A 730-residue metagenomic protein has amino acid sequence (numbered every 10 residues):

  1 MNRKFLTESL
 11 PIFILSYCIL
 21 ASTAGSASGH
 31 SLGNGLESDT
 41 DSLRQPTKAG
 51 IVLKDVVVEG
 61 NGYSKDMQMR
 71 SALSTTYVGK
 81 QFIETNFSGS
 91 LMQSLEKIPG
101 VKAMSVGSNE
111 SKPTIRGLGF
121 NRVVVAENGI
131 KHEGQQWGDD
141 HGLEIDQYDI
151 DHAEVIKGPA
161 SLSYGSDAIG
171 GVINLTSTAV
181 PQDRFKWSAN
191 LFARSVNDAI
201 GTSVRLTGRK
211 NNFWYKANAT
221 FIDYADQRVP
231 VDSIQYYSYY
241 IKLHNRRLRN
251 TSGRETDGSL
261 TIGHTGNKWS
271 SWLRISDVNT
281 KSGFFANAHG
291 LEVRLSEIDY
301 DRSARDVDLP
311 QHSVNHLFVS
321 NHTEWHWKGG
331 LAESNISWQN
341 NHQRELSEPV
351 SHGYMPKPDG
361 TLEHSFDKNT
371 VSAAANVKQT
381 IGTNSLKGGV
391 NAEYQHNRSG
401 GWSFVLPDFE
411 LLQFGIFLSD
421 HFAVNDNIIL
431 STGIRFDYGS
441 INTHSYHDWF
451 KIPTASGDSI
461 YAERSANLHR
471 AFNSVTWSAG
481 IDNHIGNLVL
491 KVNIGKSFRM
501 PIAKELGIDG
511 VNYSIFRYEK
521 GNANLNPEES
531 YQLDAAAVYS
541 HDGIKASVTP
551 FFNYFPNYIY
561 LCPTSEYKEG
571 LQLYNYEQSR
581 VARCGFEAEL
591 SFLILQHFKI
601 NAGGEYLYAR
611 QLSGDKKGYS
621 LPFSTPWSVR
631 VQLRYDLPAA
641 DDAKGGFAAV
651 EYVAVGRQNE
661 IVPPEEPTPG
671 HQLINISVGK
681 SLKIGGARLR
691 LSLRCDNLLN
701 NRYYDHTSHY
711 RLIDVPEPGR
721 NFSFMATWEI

Functional and structural regions predicted by a protein language model:
K54-E84: N-terminal periplasmic "start-of-domain" segments of outer-membrane beta-barrel proteins
I130-K157: Short acidic/polar hinge/loop motifs at secondary-structure boundaries that mediate gating or recognition
N197-D223, Y236-F285, N315-L317, W325-W327 (+4 more regions): Transmembrane beta-barrel wall of Gram-negative outer-membrane proteins
Y224-A225, P230, Y554-N557, I600 (+2 more regions): C-terminal beta-signal and adjacent terminal beta-strands/loops of Gram-negative outer-membrane beta-barrel proteins
R249-E255, K268-K328, A332, N340-K368 (+3 more regions): Flexible loop and strand-edge segments within Gram-negative outer membrane beta-barrel domains
N250, G360-N376, K520-N526, Q532-L533 (+3 more regions): Outer membrane beta-barrel strand-and-loop segments of large Gram-negative receptors, especially TonB-dependent
N267, T383-K387, N391-E393, F404-F555: Structural signature of Gram-negative outer-membrane beta-barrels, strongest in the C-terminal barrel of TonB-dependent
N425-D426, S540, F551-F555, Y574-Q658: Gram-negative outer-membrane beta-barrel transporters
